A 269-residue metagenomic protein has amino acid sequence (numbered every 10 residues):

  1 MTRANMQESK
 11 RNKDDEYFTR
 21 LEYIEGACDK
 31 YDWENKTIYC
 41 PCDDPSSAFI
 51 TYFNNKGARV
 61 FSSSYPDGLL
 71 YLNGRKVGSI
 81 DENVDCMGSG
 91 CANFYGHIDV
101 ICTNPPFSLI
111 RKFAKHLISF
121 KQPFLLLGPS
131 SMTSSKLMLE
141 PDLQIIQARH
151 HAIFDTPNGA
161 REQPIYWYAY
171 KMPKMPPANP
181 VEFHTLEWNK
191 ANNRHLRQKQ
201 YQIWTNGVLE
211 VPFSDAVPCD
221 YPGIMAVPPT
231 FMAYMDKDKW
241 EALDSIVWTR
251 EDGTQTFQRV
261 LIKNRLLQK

Functional and structural regions predicted by a protein language model:
M1-C102, P106-K269: Class I S-adenosyl-L-methionine-dependent methyltransferase catalytic core
